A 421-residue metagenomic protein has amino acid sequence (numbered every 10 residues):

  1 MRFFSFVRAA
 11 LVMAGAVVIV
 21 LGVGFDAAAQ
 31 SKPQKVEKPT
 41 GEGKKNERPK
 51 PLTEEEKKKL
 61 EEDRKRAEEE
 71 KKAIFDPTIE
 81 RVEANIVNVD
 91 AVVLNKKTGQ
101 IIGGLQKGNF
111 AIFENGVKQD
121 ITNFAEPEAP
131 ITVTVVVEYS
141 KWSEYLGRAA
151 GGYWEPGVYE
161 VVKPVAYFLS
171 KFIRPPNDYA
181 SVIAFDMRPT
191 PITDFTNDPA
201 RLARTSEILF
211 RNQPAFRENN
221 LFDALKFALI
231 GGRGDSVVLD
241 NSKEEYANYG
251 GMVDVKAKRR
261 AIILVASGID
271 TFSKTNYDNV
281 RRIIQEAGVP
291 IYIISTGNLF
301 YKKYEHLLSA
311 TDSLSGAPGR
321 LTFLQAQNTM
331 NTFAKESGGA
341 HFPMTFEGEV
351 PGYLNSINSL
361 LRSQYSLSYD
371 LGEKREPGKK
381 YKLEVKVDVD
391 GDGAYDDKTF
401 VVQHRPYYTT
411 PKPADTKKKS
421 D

Functional and structural regions predicted by a protein language model:
M1-V7: N-terminal secretory signal peptides that target proteins for export/translocation
F4, G15-A16, S368-G372: Compact, basic/aliphatic-enriched, mixed alpha/beta core segments that act as assembly/interaction modules in small
V7-A10, A29: Prokaryotic Sec-type signal peptides and long signal-anchor helices with extended Leu/Ile/Val-rich h-regions
A10-G22: Bacterial N-terminal signal peptides
A16, G24-D26, K57: Intrinsic disorder/low-complexity segments in short proteins, especially the signal peptide and propeptide regions
A28-D421: Scaffold/interface architecture of coatomer-like assemblies
